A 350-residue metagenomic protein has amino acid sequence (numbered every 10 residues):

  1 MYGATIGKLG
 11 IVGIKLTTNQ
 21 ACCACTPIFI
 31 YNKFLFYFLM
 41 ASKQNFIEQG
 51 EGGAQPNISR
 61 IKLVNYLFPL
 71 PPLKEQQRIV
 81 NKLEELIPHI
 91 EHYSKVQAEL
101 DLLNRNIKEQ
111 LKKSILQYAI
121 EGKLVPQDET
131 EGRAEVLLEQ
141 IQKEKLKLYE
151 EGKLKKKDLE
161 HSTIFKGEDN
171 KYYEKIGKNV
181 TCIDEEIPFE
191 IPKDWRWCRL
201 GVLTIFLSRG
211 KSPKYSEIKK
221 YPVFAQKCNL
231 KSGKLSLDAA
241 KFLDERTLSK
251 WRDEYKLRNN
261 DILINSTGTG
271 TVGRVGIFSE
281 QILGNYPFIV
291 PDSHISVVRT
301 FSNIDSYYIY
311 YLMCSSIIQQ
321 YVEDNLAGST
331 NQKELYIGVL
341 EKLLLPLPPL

Functional and structural regions predicted by a protein language model:
M1-T18, N32-Y37, Q44-G53, L230-L243 (+4 more regions): Short, ligand-facing micro-motifs at secondary-structure edges
Y2, L16-C23, G53-P71, K211-S212 (+4 more regions): A short glycine-rich beta-alpha junction/loop motif
T5, E51, L154-D158, N170 (+4 more regions): Low-complexity, Lys/Gly-biased intrinsically disordered segments
V12-Q20, A24, E48, I176-E186 (+2 more regions): Sequence-specific dsDNA recognition surfaces
V64-A98, R196, I309, K342-L350: Amphipathic alpha-helical segments
Q77, V96-E99, R105, K113-S114 (+3 more regions): Non-catalytic DNA-recognition/assembly elements of restriction-modification systems
K82, I87-V136, L146-K147, L154-F165: Short amphipathic coiled-coil heptad-repeat segments
L148-Y149, K153-V202: Long, low-complexity segments enriched in small/aliphatic residues
